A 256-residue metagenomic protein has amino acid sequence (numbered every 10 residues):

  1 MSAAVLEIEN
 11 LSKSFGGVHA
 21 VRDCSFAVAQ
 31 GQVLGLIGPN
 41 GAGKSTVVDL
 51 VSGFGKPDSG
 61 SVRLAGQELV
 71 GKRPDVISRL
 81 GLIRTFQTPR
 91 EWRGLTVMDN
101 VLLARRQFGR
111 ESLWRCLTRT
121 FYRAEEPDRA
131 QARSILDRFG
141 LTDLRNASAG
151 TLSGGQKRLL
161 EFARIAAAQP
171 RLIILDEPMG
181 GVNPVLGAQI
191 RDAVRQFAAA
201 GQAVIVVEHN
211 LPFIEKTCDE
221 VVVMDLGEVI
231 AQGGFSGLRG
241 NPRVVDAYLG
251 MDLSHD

Functional and structural regions predicted by a protein language model:
I37-P39: The feature captures the beta-strand-to-loop junction immediately N-terminal to the Walker
S52: Helix-to-loop junction immediately C-terminal to a conserved catalytic motif
L113-L144, R195: Conserved ABC ATPase "signature" region
I173-E177: Catalytic Walker B motif of ABC-type/P-loop ATPase nucleotide-binding domains
I214-K216: A short, surface-exposed alpha-helical micro-motif characterized by mixed small hydrophobic and charged/polar residues
